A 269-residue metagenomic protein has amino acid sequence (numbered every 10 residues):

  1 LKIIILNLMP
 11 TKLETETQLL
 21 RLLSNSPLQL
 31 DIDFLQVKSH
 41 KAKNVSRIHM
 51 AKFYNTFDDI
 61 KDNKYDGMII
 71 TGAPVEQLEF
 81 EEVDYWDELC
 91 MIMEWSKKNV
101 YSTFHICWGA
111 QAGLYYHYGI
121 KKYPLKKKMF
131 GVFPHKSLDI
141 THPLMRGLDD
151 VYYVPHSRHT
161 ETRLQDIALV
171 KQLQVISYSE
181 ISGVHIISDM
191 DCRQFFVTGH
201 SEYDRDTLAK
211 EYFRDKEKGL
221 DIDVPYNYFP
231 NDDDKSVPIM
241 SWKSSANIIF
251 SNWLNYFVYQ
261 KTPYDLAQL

Functional and structural regions predicted by a protein language model:
L1-S39, Y54, I60, K64 (+2 more regions): Amide-donor transfer/coupling interface in amidating biosynthetic enzymes
T15-Q18, N44-R47, F80-E81: Short, glycine/acidic-enriched capping/hinge loops at junctions between secondary-structure elements
K38-A51: N-terminal beta-loop-helix "entrance" segment that forms/cooperates in small-molecule cofactor or anionic ligand
I48-D58, F80: Helical hinge/lid and interdomain linker segments adjacent to catalytic or ligand-binding clefts that mediate domain
G67: Short, Asp-centered acidic motifs that coordinate Mg2+ and/or phosphate in catalytic or ligand-binding sites
I70-D139: Cysteine-nucleophile active-site neighborhood
